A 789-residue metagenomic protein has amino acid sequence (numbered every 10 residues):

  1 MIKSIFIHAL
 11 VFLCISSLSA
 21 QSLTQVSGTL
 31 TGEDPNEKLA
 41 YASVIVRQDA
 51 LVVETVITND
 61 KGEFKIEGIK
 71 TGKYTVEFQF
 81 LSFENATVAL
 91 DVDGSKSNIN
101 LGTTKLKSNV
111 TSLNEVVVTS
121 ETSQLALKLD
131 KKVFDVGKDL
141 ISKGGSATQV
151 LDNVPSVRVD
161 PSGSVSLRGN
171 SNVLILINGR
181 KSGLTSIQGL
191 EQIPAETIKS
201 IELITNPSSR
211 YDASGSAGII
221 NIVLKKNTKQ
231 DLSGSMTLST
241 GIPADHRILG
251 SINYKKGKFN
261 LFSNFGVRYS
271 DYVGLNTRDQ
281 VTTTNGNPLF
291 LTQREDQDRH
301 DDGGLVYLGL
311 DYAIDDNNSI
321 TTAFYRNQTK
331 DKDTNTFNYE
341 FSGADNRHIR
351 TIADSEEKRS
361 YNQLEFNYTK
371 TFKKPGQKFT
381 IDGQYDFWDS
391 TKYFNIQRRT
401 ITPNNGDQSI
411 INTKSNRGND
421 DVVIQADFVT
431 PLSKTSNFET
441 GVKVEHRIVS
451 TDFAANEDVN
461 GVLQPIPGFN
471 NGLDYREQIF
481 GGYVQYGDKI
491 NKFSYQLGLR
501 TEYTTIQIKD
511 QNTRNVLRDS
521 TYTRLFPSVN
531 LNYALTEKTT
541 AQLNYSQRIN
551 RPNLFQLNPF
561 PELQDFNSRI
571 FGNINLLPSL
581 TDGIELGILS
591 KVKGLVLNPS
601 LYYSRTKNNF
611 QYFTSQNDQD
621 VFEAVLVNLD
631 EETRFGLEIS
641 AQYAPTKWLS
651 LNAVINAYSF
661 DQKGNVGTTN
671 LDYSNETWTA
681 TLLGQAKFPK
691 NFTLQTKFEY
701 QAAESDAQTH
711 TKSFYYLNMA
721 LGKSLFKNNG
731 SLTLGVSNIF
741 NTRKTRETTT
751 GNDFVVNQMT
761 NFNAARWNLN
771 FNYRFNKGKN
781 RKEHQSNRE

Functional and structural regions predicted by a protein language model:
Q25, A244-Y272, N287-N335, S360-L364: Transmembrane beta-barrel wall of Gram-negative outer-membrane proteins
T31-D34, A42-I45, Q79-F83, D93 (+4 more regions): Short, acidic, small-residue-rich periplasmic hinge/interaction motif at the N-terminus of Gram-negative outer-membrane
D49-E63: Short, acidic Ser/Thr/Gly-rich low-complexity loop/linker segments typical of extracellular and cell-surface proteins
G102-T104, A147-T148, Q188-G189, L203 (+2 more regions): N-terminal periplasmic accessory domains that precede and gate Gram-negative outer-membrane beta-barrel machines
A147, N153, R180-T205: Short acidic/polar hinge/loop motifs at secondary-structure boundaries that mediate gating or recognition
G218, I222-M236, L275, G303-L308 (+9 more regions): Surface-exposed extracellular loop regions of Gram-negative outer-membrane beta-barrel proteins
R294, N412, D421-Q425, I466-N471 (+7 more regions): Outer membrane beta-barrel strand-and-loop segments of large Gram-negative receptors, especially TonB-dependent
T505-Q507, E537-I584, Y603-A624, E704 (+1 more regions): Surface-exposed extracellular loop regions of Gram-negative outer-membrane beta-barrel proteins, predominantly
